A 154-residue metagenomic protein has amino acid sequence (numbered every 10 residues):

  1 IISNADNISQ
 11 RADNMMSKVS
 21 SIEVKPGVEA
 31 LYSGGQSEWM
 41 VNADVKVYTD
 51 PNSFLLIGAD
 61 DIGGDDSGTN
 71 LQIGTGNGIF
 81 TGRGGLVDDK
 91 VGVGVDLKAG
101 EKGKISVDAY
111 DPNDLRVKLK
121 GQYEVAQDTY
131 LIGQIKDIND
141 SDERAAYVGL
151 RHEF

Functional and structural regions predicted by a protein language model:
N4-F154: Beta-stranded membrane pore/translocator domains
